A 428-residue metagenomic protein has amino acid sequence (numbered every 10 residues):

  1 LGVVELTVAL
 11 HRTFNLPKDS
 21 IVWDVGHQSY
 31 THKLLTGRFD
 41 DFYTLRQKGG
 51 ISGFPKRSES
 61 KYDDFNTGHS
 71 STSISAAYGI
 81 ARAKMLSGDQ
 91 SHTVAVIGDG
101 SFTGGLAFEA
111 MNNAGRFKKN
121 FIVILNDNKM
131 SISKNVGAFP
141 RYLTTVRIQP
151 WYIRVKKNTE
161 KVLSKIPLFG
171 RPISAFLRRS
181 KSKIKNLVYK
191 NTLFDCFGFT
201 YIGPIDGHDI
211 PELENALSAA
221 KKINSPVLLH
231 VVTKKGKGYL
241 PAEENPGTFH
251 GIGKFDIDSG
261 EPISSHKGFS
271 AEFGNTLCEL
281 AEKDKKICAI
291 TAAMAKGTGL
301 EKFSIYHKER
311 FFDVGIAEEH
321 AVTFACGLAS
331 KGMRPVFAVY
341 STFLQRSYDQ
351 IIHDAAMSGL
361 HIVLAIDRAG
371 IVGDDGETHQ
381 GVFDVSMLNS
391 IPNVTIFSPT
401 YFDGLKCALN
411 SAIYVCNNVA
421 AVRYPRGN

Functional and structural regions predicted by a protein language model:
L1-F117, I287, T291-A292, L300-E301: Cofactor-binding active-site loop characterized by glycine-rich and histidine/acidic residues
S20, S225, T233-L344, Q350-G359: Non-catalytic terminal/interface segments that mediate subunit docking, oligomerization, and allosteric communication
V25-Y30, I97-T103, L125-S131, K235 (+6 more regions): Acidic, glycine-rich active-site loops and adjacent beta-strand->loop/helix elements that engage anionic groups
T31-G37, F102-M111, S133-A138, L143-T144 (+9 more regions): Short acidic, glycine/serine/threonine-rich loops at helix termini
F39-P55, R116-S133, W151-R154, F312 (+1 more regions): A glycine-rich helix N-cap at a beta->alpha junction
Y62, S70-V96, S101-Y142, R154-K161 (+4 more regions): Hydrophobic, small-residue-rich alpha-helical packing segments that form membrane-like cores
K129-F273: Long, well-ordered, tryptophan-enriched scaffold segments
A356, I371-N428: Active-site phosphate/pyrophosphate-binding segments
